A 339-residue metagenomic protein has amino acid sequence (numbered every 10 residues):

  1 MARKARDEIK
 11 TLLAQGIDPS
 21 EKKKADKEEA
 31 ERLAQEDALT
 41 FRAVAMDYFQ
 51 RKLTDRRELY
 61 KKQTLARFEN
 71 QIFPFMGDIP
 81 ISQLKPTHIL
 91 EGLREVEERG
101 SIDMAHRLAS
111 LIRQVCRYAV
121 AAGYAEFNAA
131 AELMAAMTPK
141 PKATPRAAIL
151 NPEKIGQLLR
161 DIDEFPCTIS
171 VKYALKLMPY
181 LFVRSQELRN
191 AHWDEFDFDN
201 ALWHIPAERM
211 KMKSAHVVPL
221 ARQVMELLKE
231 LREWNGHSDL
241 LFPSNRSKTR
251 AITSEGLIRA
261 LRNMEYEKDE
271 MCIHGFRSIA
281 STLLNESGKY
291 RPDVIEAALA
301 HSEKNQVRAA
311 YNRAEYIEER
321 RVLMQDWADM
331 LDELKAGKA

Functional and structural regions predicted by a protein language model:
M1-L39, T54: N-terminal helical hairpins
T11-E28, Q83-P86, R117-K142: Short, charged hinge/linker segments at domain and secondary-structure junctions
E31-R99, V115-Y118: Basic/aromatic-enriched alpha-helical hairpins
D37, F41, A45, R57-Y60 (+13 more regions): Hydrophobic (often cysteine-bearing) scaffold residues that line and stabilize catalytic clefts of nucleotide/cofactor
T54-D55, V96-R113, A121, A125-A191 (+5 more regions): Basic, Lys/Arg- and aromatic-enriched nucleic-acid-binding interface segment
P141, I149, H204-K213, M225 (+2 more regions): Catalytic-site neighborhood detector that most strongly recognizes the C-terminal catalytic loop/helix of tyrosine
T144, A148, M210-E230, S238-A260 (+3 more regions): C-terminal catalytic core of Y-nucleophile DNA break-rejoin enzymes
G156, R160-K172, V218, R232-L241 (+4 more regions): Short, basic (Lys/Arg/His-rich) helix/loop patches that form interaction surfaces in the mid-to-C-terminal regions
